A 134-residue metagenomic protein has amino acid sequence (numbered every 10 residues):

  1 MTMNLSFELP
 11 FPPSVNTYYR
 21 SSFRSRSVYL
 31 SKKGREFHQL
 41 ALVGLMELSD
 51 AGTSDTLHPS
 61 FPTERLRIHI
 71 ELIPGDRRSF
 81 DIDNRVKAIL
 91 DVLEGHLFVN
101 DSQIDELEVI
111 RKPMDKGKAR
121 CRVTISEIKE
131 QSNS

Functional and structural regions predicted by a protein language model:
M1-S134: Acidic, proline/glycine-enriched N-terminal capping motif
